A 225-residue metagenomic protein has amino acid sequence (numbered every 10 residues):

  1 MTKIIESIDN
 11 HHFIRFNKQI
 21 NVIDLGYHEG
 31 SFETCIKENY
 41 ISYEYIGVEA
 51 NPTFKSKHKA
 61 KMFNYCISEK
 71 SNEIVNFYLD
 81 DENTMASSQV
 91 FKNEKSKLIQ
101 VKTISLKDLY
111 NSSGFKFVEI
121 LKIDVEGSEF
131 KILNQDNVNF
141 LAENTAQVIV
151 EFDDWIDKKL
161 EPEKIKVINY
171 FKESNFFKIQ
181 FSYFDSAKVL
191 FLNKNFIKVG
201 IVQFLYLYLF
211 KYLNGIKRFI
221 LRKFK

Functional and structural regions predicted by a protein language model:
M1-K225: Phosphate/nucleotide-binding beta-alpha loop and adjacent structural elements of enzyme active sites
